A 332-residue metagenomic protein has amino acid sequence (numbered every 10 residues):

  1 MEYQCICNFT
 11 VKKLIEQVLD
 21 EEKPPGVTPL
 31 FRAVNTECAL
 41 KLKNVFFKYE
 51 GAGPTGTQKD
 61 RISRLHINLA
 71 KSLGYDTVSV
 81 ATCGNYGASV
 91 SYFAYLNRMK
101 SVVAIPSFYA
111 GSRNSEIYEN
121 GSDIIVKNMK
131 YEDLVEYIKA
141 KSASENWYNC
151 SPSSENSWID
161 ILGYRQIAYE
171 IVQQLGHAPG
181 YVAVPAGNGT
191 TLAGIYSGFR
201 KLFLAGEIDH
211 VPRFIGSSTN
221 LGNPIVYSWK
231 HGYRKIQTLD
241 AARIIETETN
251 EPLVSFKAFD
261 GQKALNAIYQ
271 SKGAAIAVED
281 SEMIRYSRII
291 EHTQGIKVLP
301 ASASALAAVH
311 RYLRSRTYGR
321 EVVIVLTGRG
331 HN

Functional and structural regions predicted by a protein language model:
M1-N332: PLP-dependent amino-acid enzyme catalytic core
